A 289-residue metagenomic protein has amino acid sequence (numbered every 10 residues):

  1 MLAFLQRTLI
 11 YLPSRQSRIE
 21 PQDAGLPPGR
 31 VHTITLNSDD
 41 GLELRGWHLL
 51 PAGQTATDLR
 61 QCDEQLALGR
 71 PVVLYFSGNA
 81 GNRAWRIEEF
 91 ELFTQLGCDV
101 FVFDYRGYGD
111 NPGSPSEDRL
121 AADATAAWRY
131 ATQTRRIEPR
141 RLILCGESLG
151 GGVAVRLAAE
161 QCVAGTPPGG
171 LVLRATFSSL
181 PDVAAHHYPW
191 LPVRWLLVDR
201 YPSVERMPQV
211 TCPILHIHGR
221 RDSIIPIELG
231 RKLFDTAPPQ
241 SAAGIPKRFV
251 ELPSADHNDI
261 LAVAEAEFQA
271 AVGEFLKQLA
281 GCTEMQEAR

Functional and structural regions predicted by a protein language model:
M1-N37, P51: An N-terminal hydrophobic leader/cap segment in hydrolases
D39-A131: Membrane-embedded segments
E89, S203, C212, P226-T236: Short alpha-helix in the alpha/beta-hydrolase fold that links the catalytic acid
A127-T134, R140-Y188: Primarily recognizes the serine-hydrolase "nucleophile elbow" in alpha/beta-hydrolase and SGNH/GDSL folds
Q209-V210, H216-H218, D222: Short beta-strand/loop motif that positions the catalytic acidic residue of the alpha/beta-hydrolase fold
R221-I225, N258-D259: Acidic catalytic loop of the alpha/beta-hydrolase fold
R231-D259: Catalytic histidine neighborhood in serine/cysteine hydrolases with alpha/beta-hydrolase-type architecture
A255-Q269: Catalytic histidine-centered segment of alpha/beta-hydrolase-like enzymes
